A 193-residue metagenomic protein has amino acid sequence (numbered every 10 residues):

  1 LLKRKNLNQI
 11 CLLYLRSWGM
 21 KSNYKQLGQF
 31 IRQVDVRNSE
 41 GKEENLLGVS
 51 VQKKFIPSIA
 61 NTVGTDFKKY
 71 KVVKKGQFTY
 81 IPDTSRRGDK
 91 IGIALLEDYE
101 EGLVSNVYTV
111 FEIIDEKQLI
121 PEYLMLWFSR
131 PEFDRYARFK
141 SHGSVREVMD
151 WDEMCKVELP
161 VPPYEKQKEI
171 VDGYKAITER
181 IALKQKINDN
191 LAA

Functional and structural regions predicted by a protein language model:
L1-N38, P160-A193: Non-catalytic DNA-recognition/assembly elements of restriction-modification systems
N23-Y80: Sequence-specific dsDNA recognition surfaces
F30, E122-D152: Short, positively charged
E43, I59, V63, D89-G92 (+3 more regions): Glycine-rich, flexible loop/turn motifs
K75, T79-P131: A short beta-sheet element
G92-L96, K140, D172-Y174, I187: "Short basic amphipathic alpha-helical interaction patches in structured regions
G102-V107, H142-V171, K175: A short glycine-rich beta-alpha junction/loop motif
